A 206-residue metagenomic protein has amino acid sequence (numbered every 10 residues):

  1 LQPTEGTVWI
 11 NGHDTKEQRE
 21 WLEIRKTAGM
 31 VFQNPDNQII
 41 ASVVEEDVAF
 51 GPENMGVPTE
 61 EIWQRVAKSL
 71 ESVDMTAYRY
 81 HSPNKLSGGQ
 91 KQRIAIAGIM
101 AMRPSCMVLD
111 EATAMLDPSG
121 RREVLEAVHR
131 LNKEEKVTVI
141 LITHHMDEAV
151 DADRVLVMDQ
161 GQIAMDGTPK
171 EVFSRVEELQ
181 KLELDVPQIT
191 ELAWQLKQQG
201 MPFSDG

Functional and structural regions predicted by a protein language model:
G6-K16, I24: Conserved ABC transporter NBD signature motif
E60-Y78: Conserved ABC ATPase "signature" region
S82-L86, Q90: Conserved ABC ATPase signature
R103: Conserved catalytic motifs of ABC-family nucleotide-binding domains
M107-D110: Catalytic Walker B motif of ABC-type/P-loop ATPase nucleotide-binding domains
D166-G167: ABC ATPase "signature
